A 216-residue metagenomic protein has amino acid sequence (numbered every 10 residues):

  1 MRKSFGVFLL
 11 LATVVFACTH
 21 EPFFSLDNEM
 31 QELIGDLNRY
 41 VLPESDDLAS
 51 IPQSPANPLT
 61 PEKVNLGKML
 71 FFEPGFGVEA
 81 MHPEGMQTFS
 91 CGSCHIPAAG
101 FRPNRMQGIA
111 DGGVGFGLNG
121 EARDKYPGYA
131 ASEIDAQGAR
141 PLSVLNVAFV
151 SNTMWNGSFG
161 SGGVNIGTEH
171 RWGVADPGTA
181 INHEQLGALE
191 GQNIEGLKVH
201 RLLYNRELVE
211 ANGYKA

Functional and structural regions predicted by a protein language model:
M1-F24: Bacterial Sec-dependent N-terminal signal peptides
C18-A216: Periplasmic c-type cytochrome electron-transfer domains
